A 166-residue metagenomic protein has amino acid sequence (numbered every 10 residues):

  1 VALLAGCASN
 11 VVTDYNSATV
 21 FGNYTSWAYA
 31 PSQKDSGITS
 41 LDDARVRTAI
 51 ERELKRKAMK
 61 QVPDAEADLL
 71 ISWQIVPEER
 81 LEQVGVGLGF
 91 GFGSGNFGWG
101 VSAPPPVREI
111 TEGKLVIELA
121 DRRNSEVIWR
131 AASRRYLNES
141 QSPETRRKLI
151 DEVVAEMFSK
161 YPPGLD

Functional and structural regions predicted by a protein language model:
V1-A5: Sec-dependent N-terminal signal peptides
G6-A58, E66-L69, G164-D166: A structural "domain/chain start" motif
A8-T19, P105-D166: C-terminal/domain-edge helix-coil "capping" segments
A28-Y29, I71-S72, I128-R130: Structural recognition of the beta-strand scaffold that forms the well-ordered cores of secreted hydrolase catalytic
K34-S36, P77-R80, R134-Y136: Solvent-exposed loop/turn segments at secondary-structure junctions within structured extracellular/periplasmic domains
I50-Q61, W73-I75, E79, L119 (+2 more regions): Sec/Tat-exported extracytoplasmic proteins
K57, L69, W73-E126: Surface-exposed short loop/turn segments
